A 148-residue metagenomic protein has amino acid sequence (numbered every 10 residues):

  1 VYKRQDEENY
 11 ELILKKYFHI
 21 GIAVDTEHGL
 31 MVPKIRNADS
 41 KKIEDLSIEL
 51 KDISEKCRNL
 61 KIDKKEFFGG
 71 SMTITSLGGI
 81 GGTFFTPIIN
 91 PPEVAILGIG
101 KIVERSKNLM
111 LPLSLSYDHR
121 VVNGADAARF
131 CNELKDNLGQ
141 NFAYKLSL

Functional and structural regions predicted by a protein language model:
K3-L148: C-terminal catalytic/motor cores of large multi-domain enzyme assemblies
